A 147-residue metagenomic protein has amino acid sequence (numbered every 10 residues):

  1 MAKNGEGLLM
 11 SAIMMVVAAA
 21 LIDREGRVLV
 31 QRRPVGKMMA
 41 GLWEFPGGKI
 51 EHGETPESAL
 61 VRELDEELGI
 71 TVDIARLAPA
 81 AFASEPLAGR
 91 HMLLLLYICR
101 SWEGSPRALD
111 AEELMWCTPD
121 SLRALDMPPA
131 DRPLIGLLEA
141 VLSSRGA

Functional and structural regions predicted by a protein language model:
N4-V28, K49, F82: Conserved N-terminal beta-strand and adjoining loop/helix that marks the start of the Nudix/MutT-like hydrolase domain
M15-V17, G26, M92-L95, E112: Change "...and in nucleic-acid phosphodiester-cleaving endonucleases..." to "...and in nucleic-acid processing enzymes
D23, A81-S105, M115: Active-site-adjacent beta-strand/loop module that shapes the phosphate/pyrophosphate-binding cleft
R27-E66: Conserved Nudix-box catalytic region and its N-terminal flanking loop in Nudix hydrolases and closely related
T71-A81: A short coil-to-beta-strand element that immediately follows conserved catalytic motifs
L96-I98, R107-L138: NUDIX/MutT-family hydrolases
E139-A147: Generic C-terminal helix-cap and adjacent flexible tail
